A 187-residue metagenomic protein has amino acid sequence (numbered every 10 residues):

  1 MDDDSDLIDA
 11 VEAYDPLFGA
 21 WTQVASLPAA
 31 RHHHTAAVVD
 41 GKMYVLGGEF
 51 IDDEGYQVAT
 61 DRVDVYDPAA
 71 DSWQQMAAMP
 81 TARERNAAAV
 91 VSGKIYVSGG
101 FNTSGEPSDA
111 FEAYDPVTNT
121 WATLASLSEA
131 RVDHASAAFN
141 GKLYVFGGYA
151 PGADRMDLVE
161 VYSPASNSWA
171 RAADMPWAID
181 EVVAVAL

Functional and structural regions predicted by a protein language model:
M1-L187: Kelch-like beta-propeller repeat domains
